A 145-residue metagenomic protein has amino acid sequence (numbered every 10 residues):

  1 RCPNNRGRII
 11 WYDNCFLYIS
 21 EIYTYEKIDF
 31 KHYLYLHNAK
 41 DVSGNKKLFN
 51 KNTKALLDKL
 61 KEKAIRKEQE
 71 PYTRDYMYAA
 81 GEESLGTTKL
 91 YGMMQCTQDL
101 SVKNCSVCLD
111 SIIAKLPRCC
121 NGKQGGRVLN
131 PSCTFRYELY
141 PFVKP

Functional and structural regions predicted by a protein language model:
R1-P145: Extracellular secretory-pathway ectodomains and N-terminal mature segments of eukaryotic proteins
